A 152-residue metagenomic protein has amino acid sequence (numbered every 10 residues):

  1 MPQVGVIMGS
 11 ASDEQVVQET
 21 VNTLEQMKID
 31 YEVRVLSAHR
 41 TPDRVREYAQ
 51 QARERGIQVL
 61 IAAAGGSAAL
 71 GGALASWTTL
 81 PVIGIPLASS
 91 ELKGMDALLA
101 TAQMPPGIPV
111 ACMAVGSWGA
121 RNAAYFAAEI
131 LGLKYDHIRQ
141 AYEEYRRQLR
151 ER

Functional and structural regions predicted by a protein language model:
P2-Q3, K28-E32, T79-L80, Q103-M113: Glycine/charged-rich beta-loop-alpha catalytic/anionic-binding loops adjacent to active sites
P2-R40: Glycine-rich phosphate/diphosphate-binding loop of Rossmann-like nucleotide-binding domains
M8-Q15, E19, G94-R152: C-terminal binding/interaction regions
A11, L36-A38, G65-G66, L87-S90 (+1 more regions): Short, ordered loop/turn segments at secondary-structure junctions
D13-V17, P42-V45, A64-A73, L92-M95 (+1 more regions): Short glycine/serine/threonine-rich phosphate/pyrophosphate-binding segments that cradle anionic phosphate groups
T20-Q26, A49-Q50, W77-T79, A128-I130: Short, solvent-exposed amphipathic alpha-helical segments in soluble enzyme and RNA/protein-processing domains
V33-R53: N-terminal beta-loop-helix "entrance" segment that forms/cooperates in small-molecule cofactor or anionic ligand
Y48-S90: Glycine-rich phosphate-binding loop
